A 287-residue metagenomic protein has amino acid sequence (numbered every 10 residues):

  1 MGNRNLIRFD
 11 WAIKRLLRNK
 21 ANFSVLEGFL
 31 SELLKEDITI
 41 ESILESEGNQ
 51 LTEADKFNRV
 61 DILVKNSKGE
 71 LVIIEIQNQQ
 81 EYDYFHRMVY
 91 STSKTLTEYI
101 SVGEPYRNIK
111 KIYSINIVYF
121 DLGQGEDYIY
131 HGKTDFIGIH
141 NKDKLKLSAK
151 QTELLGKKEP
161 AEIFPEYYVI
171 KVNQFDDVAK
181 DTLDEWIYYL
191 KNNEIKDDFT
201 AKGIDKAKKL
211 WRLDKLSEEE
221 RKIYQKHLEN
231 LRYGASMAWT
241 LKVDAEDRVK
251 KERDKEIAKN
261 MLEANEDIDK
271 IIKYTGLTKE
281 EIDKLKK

Functional and structural regions predicted by a protein language model:
M1-E166, D176: Accessory alpha/beta interaction modules
M1-G2, Q50, V72-Q77, Q174 (+1 more regions): Short, charged alpha-helical interaction segments and adjacent helix-coil junctions
